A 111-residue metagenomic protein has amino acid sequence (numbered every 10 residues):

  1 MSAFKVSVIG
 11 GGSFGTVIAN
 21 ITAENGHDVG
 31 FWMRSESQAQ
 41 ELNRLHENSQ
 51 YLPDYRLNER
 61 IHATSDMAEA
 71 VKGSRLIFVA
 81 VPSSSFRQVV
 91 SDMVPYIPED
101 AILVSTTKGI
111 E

Functional and structural regions predicted by a protein language model:
M1-P53, H62-S65, D92: NAD(P)+-binding Rossmann beta1-loop-alpha1 motif at the extreme N-terminus of oxidoreductases
L57, E69-K72, L76-V79, S83-E111: Rossmann-like NAD(P)(H) cofactor-binding subdomain of soluble oxidoreductases
